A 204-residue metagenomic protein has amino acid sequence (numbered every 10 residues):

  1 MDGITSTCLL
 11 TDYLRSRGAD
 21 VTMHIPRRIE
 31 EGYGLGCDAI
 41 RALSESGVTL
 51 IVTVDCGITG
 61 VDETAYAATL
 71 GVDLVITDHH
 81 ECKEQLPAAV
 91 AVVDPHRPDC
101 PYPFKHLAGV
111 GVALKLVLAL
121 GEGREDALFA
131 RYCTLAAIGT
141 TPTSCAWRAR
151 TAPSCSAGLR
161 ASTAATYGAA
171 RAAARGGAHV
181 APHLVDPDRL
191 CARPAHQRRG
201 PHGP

Functional and structural regions predicted by a protein language model:
M1-P204: Replace "Mg2+/Mn2+-dependent" with "divalent metal-dependent
